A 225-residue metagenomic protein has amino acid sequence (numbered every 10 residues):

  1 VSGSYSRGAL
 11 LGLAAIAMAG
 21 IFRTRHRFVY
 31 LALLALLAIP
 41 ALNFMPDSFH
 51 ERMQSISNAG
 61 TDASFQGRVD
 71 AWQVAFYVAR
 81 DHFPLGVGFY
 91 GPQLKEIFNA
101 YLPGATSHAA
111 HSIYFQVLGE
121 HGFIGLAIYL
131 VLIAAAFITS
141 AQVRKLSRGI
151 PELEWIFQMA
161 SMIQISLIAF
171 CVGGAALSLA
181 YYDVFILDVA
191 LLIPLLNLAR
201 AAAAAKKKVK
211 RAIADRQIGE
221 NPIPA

Functional and structural regions predicted by a protein language model:
V1-M45: Hydrophobic alpha-helical segments of polytopic membrane proteins
G3, R7, H26, F49 (+4 more regions): Juxtamembrane transmembrane-helix termini
S4, M18, N43-M45, A136-V143 (+2 more regions): Hydrophobic membrane-targeting alpha-helices
S4-G8, H108-S112, A176-I186: Membrane-interface catalytic loops of GT-C/OST-like multi-pass glycosylation enzymes that act
A17, H121-S166, D188-L192, N197: Hydrophobic transmembrane alpha-helices and their immediate junctions
A35-L36, A135, I165-G219: Transmembrane alpha-helices of multi-pass inner-membrane enzymes
S57-H121, Q142-F157, M162: Long extracytoplasmic/lumenal interhelical loops at the membrane interface of multi-pass membrane proteins
Q142-F157, A204-P224: Membrane-interfacial, low-structure loops and terminal tails that flank and connect transmembrane helices in multi-pass
